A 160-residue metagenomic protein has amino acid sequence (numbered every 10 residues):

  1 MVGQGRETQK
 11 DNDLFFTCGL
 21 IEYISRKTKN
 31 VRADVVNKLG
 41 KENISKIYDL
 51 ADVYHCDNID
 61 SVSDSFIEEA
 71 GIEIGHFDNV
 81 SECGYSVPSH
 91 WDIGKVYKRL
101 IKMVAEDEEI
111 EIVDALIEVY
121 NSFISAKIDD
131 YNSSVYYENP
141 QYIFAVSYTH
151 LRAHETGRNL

Functional and structural regions predicted by a protein language model:
V2-Q9, S81-Y85: A ubiquitous short alpha-helical element
E7, L14-I67: N-terminal interaction modules that seed assembly of large macromolecular complexes
V53-S89: Long, compositionally biased
I74-V119: Amphipathic protein-protein interaction modules
V104-D107, E111-Y142: Short loop/turn elements at secondary-structure junctions
T149-T156: Conserved small/polar residues in nucleotide/adenosyl-binding loops
